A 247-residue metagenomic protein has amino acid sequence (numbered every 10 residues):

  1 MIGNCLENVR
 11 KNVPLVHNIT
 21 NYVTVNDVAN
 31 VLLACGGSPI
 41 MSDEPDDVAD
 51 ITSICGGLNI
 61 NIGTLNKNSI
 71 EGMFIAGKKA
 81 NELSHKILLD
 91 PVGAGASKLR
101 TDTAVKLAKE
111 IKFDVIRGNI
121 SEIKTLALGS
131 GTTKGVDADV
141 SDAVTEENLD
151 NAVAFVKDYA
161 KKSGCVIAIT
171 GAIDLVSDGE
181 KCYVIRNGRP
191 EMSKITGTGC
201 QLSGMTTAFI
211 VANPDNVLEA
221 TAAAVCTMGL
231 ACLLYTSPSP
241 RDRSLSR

Functional and structural regions predicted by a protein language model:
M1-M41: Glycine-rich phosphate/adenosyl-contacting loop at the front of the ribokinase-like
G36-K78: Active-site cofactor/substrate anionic-group-binding motifs, chiefly glycine- and Lys/Arg-rich phosphate-binding loops
P39, I87-L88, I167: Hydrophobic beta-strand scaffold residues
K79-K86, C165: A short helix->loop->beta-strand "cap" motif at the edges of active sites that frequently abuts
R100-C182: Conserved phosphate/ATP/ADP-binding segment of small-molecule kinases
T125, T196-V217, T221-C226: Short, small-residue alpha-helix embedded
R186-T196: Short pre-catalytic strand/loop immediately N-terminal to key active-site residues, enriched for Gly-Thr
Y235-D242: Conserved small/polar residues in nucleotide/adenosyl-binding loops
